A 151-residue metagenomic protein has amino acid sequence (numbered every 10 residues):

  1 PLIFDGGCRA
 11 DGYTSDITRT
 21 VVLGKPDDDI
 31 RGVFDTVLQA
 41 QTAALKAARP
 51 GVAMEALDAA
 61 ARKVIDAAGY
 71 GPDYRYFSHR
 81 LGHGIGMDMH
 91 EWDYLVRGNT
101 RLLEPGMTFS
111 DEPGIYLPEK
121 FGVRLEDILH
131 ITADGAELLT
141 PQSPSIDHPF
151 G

Functional and structural regions predicted by a protein language model:
P1-G151: Active-site neighborhoods and metal-handling regions in enzymes and metal-associated proteins
